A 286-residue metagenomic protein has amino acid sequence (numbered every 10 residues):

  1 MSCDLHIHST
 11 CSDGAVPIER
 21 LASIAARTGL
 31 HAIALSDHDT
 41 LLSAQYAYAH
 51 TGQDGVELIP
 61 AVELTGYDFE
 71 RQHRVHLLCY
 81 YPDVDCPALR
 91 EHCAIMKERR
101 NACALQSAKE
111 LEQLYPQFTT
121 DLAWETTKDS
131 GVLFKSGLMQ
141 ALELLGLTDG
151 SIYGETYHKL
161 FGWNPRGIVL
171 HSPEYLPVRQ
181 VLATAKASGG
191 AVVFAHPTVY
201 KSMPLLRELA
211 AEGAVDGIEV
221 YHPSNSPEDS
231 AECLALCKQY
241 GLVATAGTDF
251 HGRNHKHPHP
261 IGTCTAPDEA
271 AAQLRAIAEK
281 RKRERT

Functional and structural regions predicted by a protein language model:
M1-R74, L160-P165, L170-H171, L176-H255 (+1 more regions): An N-terminally biased module of ancient metal coordination in phosphate/nucleic-acid-related enzymes
H50-E208, A270-Q273, R281: Extended substrate/RNA-proximal surfaces in nucleic-acid metabolism proteins
K256-T286: His/Asp/Glu-enriched, well-ordered alpha-helical/loop segment that forms or immediately abuts the divalent-metal
